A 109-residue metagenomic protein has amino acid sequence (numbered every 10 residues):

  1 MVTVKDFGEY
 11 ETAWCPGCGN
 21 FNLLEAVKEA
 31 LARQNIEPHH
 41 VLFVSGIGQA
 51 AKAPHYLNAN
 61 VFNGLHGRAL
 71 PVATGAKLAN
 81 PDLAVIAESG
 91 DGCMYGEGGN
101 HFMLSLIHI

Functional and structural regions predicted by a protein language model:
M1-T74, L78-I86: Thiamine diphosphate
A32-R33, F102-L104: A generic local secondary-structure boundary/capping motif
L57-A59, N100-M103: Short, glycine/charged-enriched secondary-structure capping and boundary segments
A69-V72, C93-F102: Short glycine/serine/threonine-rich phosphate/pyrophosphate-binding segments that cradle anionic phosphate groups
G75, D91, S105: Hydrophobic/aromatic pocket-lining and membrane-interface residues
D82-E97: A short, small-residue-rich loop immediately preceding and capping a beta-strand
I107-I109: Conserved small/polar residues in nucleotide/adenosyl-binding loops
